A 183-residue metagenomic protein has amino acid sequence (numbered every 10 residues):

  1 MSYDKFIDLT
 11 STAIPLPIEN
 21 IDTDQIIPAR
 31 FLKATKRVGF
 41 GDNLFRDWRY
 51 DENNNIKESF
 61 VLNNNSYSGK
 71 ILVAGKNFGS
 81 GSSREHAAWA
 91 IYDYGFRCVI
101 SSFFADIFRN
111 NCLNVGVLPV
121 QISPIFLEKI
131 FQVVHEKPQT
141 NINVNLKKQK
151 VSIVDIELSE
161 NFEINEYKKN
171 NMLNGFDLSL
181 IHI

Functional and structural regions predicted by a protein language model:
M1-L44: Polybasic, low-complexity association/targeting segments
L9-T10, P138, K147, L158: A generic structural signal for well-ordered coil/turn residues at beta-strand boundaries that shape enzyme active-site
P15, P119-Q121, N161: Structural signal for conserved beta-strand scaffold positions within catalytic alpha/beta enzyme cores
I21-D22, I125-K129, K148-V151, K168-K169: A short acidic, often aromatic-flanked loop/helix-cap motif at beta-alpha or helix-coil junctions that lines enzyme
I27, A34-N141, L146: Feature captures the catalytic cores and cofactor-binding loops of soluble hydro-lyases/lyases that act on carboxylate
K148-V151, E160-S179: C-terminal binding/interaction regions
V154-I156: Short strand-coil-strand connectors
I181-I183: Conserved small/polar residues in nucleotide/adenosyl-binding loops
